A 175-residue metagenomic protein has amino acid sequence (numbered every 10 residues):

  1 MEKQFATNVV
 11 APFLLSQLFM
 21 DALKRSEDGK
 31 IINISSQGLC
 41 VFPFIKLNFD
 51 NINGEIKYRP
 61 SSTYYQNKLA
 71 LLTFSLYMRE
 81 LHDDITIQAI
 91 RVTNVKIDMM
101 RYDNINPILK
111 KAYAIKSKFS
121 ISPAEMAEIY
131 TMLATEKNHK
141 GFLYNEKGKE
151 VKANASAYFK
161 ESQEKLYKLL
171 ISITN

Functional and structural regions predicted by a protein language model:
M1-R101, N175: Rossmann-fold NAD(P)H-dependent dehydrogenase/reductase core
G29, K111-A112: Residue-level detector of short, conserved catalytic/binding motifs and their immediate flanks
C40, E161-N175: Non-catalytic terminal and boundary segments that flank Rossmann-like NAD(P)-dependent oxidoreductase
S61, Y77, A112-Y113, S117-K118: Mature extracellular catalytic domain of secreted serine hydrolases with alpha/beta-hydrolase catalytic cores
N67, Y113-N154, K160-E164: C-terminal helical subdomain
Y77, I129-M132, L169: Generic recognition of well-ordered alpha-helical segments
R101-Y102, A157: Short glycine/threonine-rich loop-to-helix capping motif typified by GTGT followed within a few residues by an Asp-Pro
D103-I108: Mobile gating loops/cap/lid regions near enzyme active sites that modulate substrate access
